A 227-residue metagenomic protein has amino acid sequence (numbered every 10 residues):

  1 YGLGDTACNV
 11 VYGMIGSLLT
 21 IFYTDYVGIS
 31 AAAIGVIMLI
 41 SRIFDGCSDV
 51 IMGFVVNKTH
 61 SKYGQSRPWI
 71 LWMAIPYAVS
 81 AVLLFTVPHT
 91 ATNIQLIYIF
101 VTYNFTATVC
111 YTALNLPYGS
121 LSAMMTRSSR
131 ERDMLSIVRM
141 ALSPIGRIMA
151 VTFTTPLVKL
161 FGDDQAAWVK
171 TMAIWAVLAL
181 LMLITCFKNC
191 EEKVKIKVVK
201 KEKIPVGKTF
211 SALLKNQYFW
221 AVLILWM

Functional and structural regions predicted by a protein language model:
Y1-M227: Membrane-embedded alpha-helical bundles of multi-pass transporters/translocases, especially carrier/permease families
